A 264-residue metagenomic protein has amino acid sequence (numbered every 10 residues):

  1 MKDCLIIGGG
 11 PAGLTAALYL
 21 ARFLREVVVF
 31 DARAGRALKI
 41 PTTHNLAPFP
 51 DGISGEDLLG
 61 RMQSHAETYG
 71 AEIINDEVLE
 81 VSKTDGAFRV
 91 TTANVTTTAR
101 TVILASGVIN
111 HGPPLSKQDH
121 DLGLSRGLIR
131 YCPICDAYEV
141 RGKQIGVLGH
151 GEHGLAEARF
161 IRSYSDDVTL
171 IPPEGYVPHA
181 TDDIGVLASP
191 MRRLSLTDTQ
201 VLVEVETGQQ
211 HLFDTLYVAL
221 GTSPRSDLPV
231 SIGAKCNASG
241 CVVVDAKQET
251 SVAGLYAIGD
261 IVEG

Functional and structural regions predicted by a protein language model:
M1-L5: Extreme N-terminal starter segment of soluble prokaryotic enzymes
I6-V29, Y131-V177, A246-G264: Rossmann-like dinucleotide/flavin-binding elements
Y19, A32-E56: Conserved N-terminal glycine-rich FAD pyrophosphate-binding loop of Rossmann-like flavoproteins
A47-S64, L155-A156, Y176-P178, V218 (+1 more regions): Short beta-strand to alpha-helix junction loop
G60-T91, T97-A99, S163-A246: A Rossmann-like FAD-binding core segment of flavoenzymes
Y69-K143, H150: Glycine/small-residue-rich loop that forms an oxyanion/phosphate-binding "nest" at active or ligand-binding sites
K117-E139, L220-G264: FAD-site-proximal beta/loop scaffold in flavoenzymes
